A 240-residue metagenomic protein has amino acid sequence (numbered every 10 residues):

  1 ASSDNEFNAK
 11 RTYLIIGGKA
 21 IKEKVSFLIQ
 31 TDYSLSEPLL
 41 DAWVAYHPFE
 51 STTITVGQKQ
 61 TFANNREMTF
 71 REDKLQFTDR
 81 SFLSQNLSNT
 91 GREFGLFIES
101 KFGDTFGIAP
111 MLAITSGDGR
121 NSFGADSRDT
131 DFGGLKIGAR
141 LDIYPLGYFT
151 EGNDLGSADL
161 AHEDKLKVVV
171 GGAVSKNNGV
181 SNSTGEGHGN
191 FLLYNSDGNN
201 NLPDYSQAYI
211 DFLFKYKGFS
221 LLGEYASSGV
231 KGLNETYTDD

Functional and structural regions predicted by a protein language model:
A1-R120, R128-G147, L166-V169, V174-K176: Outer membrane beta-barrel
S2-N5, T31, L83-S88, D126-R128 (+3 more regions): Outer-membrane beta-barrel domain signature
L40-V44, M68-R71, A125, G185-G187 (+2 more regions): Surface-exposed beta-strand edges and their flanking turn/coil or helix-capping segments
R71-Q76, S127-F132, G187-L193, Y237-D240: Flexible, surface-exposed loop regions and adjacent strand-edge segments of Gram-negative outer-membrane beta-barrel
A109-M111, N121-S127, E151-N153, N182-G185: A short secondary-structure junction signal
D142-D240: Detector for outer-membrane/organellar transmembrane beta-barrel domains, recognizing the amphipathic beta-strand
